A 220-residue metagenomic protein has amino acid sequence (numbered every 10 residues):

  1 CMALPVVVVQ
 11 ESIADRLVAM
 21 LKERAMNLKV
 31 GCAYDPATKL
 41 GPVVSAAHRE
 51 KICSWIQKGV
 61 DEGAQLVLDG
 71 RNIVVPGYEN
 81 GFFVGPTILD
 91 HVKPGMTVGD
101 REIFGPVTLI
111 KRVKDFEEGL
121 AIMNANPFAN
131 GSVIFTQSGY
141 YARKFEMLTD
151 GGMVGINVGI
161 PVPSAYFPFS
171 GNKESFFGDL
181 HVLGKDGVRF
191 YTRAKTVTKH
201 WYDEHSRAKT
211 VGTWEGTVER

Functional and structural regions predicted by a protein language model:
C1-R24, Y34-P42, R101-K111, P127-Y141 (+1 more regions): Short loop-to-beta-strand entry elements in the cores of soluble alpha/beta enzymes
L4-P5, E11-S12, D69-R71, H91-V92 (+2 more regions): Fold-independent oxyanion-binding glycine-rich loops and adjacent beta-strand/coil segments at enzyme active sites
V18-K22, C53, E146: A short local structural element in Rossmann-fold oxidoreductases
K29, I56, P76-R220: Conserved C-terminal structural/oligomerization subdomain of aldehyde/semialdehyde dehydrogenase
C32-T38, Q65-Y78, H91, G95: Conserved small-domain helix->loop->beta segment predominantly found in fold-type I
P42-C53: Short beta-strand to alpha-helix junction loop
S54-A64: Helical element adjacent to the flavin cofactor pocket in flavoenzyme catalytic cores
